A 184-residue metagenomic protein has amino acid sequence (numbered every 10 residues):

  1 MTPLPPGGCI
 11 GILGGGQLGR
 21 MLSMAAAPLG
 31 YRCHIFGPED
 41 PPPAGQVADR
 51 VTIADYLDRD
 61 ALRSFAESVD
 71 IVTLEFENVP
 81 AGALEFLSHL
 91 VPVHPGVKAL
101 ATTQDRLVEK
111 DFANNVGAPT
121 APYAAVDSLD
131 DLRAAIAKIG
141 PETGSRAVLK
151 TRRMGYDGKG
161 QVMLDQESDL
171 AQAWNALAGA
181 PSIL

Functional and structural regions predicted by a protein language model:
M1-V108, N115, D130: ATP-binding N-terminal substructure of ATP-dependent carboxylate-amine bond-forming enzymes
T2-P5, P43-G45, F65, I139-E142 (+2 more regions): Solvent-exposed alpha-helices and their adjacent loops that cap or buttress functional pockets in soluble metabolic
G15, M154, E167: ATP/adenylate-binding site constellation spanning eukaryotic-like Ser/Thr protein kinases, ABC-transporter
L22, A135, Q172-A173: Hydrophobic side chains in well-ordered alpha-helices
R59-V69, Y123-D130, T151-K159, N175-G179: Short, basic, helix/turn surface patches
L74, V93-P95, P122-A125, A147-T151 (+1 more regions): General beta-strand structural signal in soluble alpha/beta enzymes
A101-R146, R153, Q161-V162: Glycine-/Pro-rich loop/turn segments that contact NAD(P) or position catalytic residues in Rossmann-like domains
P119-T120, E142-L149, G160-L184: Conserved ATP-binding module of the ATP-grasp superfamily
